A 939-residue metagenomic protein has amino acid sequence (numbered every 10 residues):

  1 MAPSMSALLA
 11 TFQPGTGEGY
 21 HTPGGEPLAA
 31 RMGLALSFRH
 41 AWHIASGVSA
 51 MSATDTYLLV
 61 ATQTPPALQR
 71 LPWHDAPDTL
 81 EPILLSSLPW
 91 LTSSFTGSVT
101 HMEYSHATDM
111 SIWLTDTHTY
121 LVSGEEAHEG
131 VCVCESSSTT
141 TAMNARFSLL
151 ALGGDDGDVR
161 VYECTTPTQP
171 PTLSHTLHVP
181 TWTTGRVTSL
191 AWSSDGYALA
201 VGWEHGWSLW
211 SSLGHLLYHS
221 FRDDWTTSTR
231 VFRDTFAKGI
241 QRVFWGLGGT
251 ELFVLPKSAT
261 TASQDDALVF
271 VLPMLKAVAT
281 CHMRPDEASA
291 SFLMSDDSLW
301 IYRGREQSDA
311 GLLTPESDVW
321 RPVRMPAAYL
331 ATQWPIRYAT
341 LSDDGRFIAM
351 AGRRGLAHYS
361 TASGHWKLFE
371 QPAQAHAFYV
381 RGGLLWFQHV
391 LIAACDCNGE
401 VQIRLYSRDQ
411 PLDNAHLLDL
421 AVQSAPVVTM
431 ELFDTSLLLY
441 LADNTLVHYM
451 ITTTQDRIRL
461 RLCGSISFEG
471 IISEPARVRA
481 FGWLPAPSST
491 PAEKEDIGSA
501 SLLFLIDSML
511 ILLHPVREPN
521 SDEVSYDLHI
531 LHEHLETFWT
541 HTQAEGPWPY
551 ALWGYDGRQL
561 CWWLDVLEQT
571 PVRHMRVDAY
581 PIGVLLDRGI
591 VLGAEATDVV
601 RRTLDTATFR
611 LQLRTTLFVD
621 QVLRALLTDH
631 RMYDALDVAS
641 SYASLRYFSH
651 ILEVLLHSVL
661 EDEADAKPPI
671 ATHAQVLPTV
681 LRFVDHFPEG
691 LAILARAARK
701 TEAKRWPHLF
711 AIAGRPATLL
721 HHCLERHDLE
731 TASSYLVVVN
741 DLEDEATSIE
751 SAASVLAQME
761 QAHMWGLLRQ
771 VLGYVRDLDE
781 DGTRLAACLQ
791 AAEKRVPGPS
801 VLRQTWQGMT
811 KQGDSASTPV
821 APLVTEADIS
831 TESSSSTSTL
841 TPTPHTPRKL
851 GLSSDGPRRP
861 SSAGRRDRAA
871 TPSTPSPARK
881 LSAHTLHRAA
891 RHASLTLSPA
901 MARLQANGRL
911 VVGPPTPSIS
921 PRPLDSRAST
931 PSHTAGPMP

Functional and structural regions predicted by a protein language model:
A2-L91, S98-T108, I112-S123, G153 (+3 more regions): Intrinsically disordered, low-complexity acidic/Ser/Thr/Pro-rich linker and tail segments in large eukaryotic scaffolds
L8-L9, Q804-P939: Fungal intrinsically disordered, low-complexity serine/threonine- and proline-rich regulatory regions
Q13, T100, H128, C134-S342 (+12 more regions): Intrinsically disordered, low-complexity regions in large eukaryotic scaffold subunits of multi-protein complexes
D116, E204, R353: ATP/adenylate-binding site constellation spanning eukaryotic-like Ser/Thr protein kinases, ABC-transporter
L645, N740-L742, V771-D781: TPR/TPR-like (Sel1-like) alpha-helical repeat modules
D662-I670, M759-V771, V796-G808: Alpha-helical linker/edge segments of TPR/alpha-solenoid repeat scaffolds and analogous pre-/post-domain helices
A717, H721-H722, T731-V737, E743-D744 (+3 more regions): Eukaryotic compositionally biased, intrinsically disordered low-complexity regulatory regions enriched in Ser/Thr/Pro
E750-A753, A786-C788: Alpha-solenoid helical repeat scaffolds
